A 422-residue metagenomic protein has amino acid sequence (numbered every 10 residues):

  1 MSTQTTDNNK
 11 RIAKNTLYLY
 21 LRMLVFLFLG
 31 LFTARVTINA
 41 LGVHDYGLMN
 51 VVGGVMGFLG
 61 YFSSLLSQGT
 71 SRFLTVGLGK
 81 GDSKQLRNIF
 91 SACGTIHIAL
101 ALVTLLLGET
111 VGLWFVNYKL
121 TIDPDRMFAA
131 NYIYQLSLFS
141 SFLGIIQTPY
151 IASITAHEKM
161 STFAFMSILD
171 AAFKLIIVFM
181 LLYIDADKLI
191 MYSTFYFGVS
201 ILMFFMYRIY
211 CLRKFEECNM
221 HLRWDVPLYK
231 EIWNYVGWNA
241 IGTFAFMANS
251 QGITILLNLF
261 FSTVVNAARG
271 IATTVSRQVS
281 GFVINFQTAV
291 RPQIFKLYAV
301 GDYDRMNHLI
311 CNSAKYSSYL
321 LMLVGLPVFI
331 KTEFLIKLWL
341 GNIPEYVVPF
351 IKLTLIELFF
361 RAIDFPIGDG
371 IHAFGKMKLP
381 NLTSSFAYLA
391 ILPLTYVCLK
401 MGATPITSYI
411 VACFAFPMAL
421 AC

Functional and structural regions predicted by a protein language model:
M1-I12, L189-S193, Y207-Q251, A289 (+1 more regions): Interhelical loop/hinge segments that connect adjacent transmembrane helices in multipass membrane
M1-S2, N8, L106, T110 (+7 more regions): C-terminal transmembrane helix end/exit motif
R11-V76, L105-E109, K174-L175, N234-V264: Signature of the first transmembrane helix
T37-F58, I89, L189-T194, L228-Y235 (+4 more regions): Interfacial/gating helices of multi-pass transporter permease domains
I38-A40, H44-D45, E158-S161, A172-F205 (+2 more regions): Membrane-interface helix-loop junctions in multi-pass transport and translocation proteins
S64-K80, A156, F215-E216, A272 (+3 more regions): Helix-loop junctions and terminal segments of transmembrane helices in multi-pass membrane transport/translocation
G94-L120, I176, M180-Y183, I310-A362 (+1 more regions): Alpha-helical transmembrane segments of multi-pass membrane transport and lipid-handling proteins
F139-L169, F179, I190, C211 (+2 more regions): Membrane-interface junctions at transmembrane-helix termini in multi-pass inner-membrane proteins
